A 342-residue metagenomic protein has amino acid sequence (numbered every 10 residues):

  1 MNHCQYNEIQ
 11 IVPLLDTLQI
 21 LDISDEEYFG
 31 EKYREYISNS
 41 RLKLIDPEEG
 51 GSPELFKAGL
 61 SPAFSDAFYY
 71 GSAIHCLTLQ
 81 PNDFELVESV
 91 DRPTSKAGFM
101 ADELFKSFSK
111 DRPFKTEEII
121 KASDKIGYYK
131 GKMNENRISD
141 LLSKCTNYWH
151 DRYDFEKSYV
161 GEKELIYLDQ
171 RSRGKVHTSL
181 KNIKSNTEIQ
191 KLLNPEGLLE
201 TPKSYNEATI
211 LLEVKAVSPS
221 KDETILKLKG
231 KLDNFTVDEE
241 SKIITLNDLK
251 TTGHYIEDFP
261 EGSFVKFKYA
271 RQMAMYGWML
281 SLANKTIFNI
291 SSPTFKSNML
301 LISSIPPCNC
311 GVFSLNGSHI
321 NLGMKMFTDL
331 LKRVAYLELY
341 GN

Functional and structural regions predicted by a protein language model:
M1-K229: Metal-dependent nuclease catalytic cores that hydrolyze phosphodiester bonds in DNA/RNA, characterized by
H3, P113, S263-A270, M275-N342: Metal-dependent nuclease catalytic regions and adjoining charged, substrate-binding loops involved in nucleic-acid end
T78-D83, T236, T251-H254, S281-K285 (+1 more regions): Hydrophobic/aromatic-lined pockets within catalytic cores
L86-V87, H254-E257, C308-N309: Short catalytic/ligand-binding loop motif for oxyanion handling, primarily in non-cytosolic enzymes, centered on
G197-E200, T236-I244, L280-T294: Secondary-structure boundary elements
E207, F235, L300-L301: Residues in well-ordered beta-strands of folded domains
I210-A270: Non-catalytic protein-protein interaction segments used by genome-maintenance enzymes to assemble and couple activities
